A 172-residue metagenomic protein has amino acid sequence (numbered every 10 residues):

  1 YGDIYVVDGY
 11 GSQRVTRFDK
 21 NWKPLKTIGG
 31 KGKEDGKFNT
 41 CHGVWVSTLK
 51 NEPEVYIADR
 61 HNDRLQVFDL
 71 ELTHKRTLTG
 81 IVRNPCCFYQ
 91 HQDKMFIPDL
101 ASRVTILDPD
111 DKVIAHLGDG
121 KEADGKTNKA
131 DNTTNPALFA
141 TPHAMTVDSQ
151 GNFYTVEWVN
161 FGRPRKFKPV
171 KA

Functional and structural regions predicted by a protein language model:
Y1-D3, K33-E54, N62-D63, I81-K94 (+1 more regions): Beta-rich, blade/repeat-based domains predominating in secreted/periplasmic proteins but also intracellular
D3-V6, E54-I57, K94-I97, T105 (+1 more regions): Conserved beta-propeller blade signature
Y5, R14-T16, K26, Q66 (+5 more regions): WD40 beta-propeller blade core
G9-Y10, L49, R60, L100 (+1 more regions): Short loop/turn segments immediately following the C-termini of beta-strands
Q13, N62-R64, S102-R103, N160-G162: Loop/turn residues immediately N-terminal
D19, D59, F68-D69, L107-D108 (+3 more regions): Structural recognition of the beta-propeller blade-terminating site
K23-T40, H74-R83, K112-T141, V170-A172: Gly/Pro-rich loop segments of beta-rich domains
L138-A172: Blade-level signature of beta-propeller repeat domains, shared across WD40, Kelch, NHL, RCC1 and BNR/Asp-box propellers
